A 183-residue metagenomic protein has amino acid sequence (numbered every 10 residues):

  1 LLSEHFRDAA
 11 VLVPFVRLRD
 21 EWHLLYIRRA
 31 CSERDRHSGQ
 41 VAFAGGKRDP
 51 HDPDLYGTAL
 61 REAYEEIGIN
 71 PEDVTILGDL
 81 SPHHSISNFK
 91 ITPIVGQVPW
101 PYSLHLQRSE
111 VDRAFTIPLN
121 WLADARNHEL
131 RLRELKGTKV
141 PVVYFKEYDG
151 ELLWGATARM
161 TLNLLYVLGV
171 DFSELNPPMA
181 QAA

Functional and structural regions predicted by a protein language model:
L1-F43, K47-Y102, N120, L132-A183: N-terminal leader/linker segments that precede catalytic domains of diphosphate-processing enzymes
L106-K139: Amphipathic alpha-helical blocks and their helix-capping loop/short-beta junctions
